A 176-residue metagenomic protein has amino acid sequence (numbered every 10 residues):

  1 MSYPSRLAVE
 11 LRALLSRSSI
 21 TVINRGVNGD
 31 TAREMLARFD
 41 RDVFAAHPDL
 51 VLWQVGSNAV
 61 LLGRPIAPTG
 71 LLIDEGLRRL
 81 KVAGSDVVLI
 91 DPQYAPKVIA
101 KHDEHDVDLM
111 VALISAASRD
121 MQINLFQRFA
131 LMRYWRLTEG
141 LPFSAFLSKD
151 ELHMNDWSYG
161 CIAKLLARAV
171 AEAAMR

Functional and structural regions predicted by a protein language model:
M1-S5: Glycine- and acidic-residue-enriched helix-capping/strand-helix junction motifs
R6-T21, D30-R176: Alpha-helical cap/lid subdomain in secreted, periplasmic, or secretory-pathway luminal O-acyl-processing enzymes
G26-N28: Short, solvent-exposed turn/loop segments enriched in Gly/Ser/Thr/Pro and often Arg
